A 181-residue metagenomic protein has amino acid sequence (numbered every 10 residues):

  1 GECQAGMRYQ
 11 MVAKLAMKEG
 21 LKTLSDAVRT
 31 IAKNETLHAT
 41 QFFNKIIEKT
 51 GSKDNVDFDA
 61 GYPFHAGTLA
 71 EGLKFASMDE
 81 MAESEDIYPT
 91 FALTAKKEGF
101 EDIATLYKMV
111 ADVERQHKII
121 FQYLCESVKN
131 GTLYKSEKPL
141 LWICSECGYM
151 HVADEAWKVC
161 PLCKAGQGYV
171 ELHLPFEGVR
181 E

Functional and structural regions predicted by a protein language model:
G1-E181: Non-heme di-metal
